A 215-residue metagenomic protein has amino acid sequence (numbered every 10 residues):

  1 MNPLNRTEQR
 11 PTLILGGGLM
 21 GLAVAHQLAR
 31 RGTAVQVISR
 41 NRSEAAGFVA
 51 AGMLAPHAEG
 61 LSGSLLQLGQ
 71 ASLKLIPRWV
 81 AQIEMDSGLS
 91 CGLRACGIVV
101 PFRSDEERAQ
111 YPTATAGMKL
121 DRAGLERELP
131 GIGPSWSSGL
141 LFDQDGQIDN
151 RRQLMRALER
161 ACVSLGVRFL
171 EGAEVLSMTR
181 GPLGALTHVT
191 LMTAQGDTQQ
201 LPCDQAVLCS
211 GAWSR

Functional and structural regions predicted by a protein language model:
P3-M20, Q36: Beta1/beta-strand and adjacent pyrophosphate-binding region of the FAD-binding site in flavoprotein oxidoreductases
T12, A34-V35, A116-G117, A206: Hydrophobic anchor at the start of a short beta-strand that flanks the dinucleotide cofactor-binding loop
M20, S43, W213: Conserved Rossmann-like nucleotide-cofactor binding loop
M20, V24, T33, V167: Short phosphate-binding/catalytic loops that engage adenosine nucleotides
A25, A29, A161: Gly/Ala-rich phosphate-binding loop of Rossmann-like dinucleotide-binding domains, activating on the conserved
A29-V49: Glycine-rich FAD pyrophosphate-binding loop
G52-G131, S137: Dinucleotide-binding Rossmann-like beta1-alpha1 core, especially the glycine-rich loop that anchors the ADP
L141-Q205, C209-W213: Helical element adjacent to the flavin cofactor pocket in flavoenzyme catalytic cores
